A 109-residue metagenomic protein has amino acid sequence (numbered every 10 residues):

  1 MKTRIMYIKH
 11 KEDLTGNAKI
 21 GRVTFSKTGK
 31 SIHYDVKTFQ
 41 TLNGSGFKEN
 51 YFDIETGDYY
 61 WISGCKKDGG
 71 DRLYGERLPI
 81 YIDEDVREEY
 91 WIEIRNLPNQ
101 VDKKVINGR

Functional and structural regions predicted by a protein language model:
M1-R22, K37-R109: Mixed-charge, low-complexity intrinsically disordered regions
K27-Y34: Short, conserved beta-turn/loop elements at beta-strand boundaries and strand-helix junctions
